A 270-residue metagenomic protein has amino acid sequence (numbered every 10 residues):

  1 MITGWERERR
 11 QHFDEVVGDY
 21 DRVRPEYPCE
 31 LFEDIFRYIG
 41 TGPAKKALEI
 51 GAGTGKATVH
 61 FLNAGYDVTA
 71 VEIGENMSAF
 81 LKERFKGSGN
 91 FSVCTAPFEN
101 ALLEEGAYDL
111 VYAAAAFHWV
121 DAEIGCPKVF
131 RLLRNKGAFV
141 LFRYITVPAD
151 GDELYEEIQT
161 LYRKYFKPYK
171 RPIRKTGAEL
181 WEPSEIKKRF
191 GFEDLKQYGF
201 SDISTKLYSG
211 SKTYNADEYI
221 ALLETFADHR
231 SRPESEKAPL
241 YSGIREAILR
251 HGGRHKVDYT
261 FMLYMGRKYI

Functional and structural regions predicted by a protein language model:
M1-G42: Conserved class I S-adenosyl-L-methionine
K46-I50, T54-A101: Class I SAM-dependent methyltransferase SAM/SAH-binding core
T54, E179-I270: Conserved Class I S-adenosyl-L-methionine
N100-V111: A short acidic, Gly/Pro-enriched loop at the edge of an enzyme's catalytic core that lines a small-molecule cofactor
D109-E123, I145: A short SAM/SAH-binding and catalytic strip from SAM-dependent methyltransferases
I124-K136: A short glycine-rich, Lys/Arg-flanked "PGG" loop and its adjoining helix->strand segment in the class I
R134-S209: Conserved catalytic/acceptor-binding region of the Class I
